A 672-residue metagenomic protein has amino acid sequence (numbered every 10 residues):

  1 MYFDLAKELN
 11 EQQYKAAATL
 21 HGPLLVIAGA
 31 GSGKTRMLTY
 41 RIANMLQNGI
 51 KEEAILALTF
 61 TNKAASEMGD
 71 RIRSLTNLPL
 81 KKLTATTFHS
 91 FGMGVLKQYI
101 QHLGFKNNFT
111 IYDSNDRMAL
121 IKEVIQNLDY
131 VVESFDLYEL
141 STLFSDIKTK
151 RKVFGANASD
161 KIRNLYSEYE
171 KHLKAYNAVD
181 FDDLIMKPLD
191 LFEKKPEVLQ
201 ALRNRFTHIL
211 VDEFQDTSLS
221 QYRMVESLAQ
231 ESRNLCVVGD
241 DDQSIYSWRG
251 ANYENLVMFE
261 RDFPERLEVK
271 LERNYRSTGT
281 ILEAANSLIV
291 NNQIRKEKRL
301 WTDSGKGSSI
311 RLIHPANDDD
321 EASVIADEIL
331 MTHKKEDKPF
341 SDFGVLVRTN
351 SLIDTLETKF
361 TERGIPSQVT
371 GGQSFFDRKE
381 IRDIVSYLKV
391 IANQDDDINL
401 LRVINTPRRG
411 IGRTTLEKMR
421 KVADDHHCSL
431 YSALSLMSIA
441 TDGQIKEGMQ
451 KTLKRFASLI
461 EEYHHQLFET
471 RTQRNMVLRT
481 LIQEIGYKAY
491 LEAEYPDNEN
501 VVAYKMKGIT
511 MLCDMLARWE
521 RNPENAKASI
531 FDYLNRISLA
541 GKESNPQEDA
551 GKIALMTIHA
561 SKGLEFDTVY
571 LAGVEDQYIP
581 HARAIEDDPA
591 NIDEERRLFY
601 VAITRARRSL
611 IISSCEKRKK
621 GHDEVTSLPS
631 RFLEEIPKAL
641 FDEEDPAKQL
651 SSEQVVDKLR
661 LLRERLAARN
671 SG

Functional and structural regions predicted by a protein language model:
M1, F641-G672: Acidic, low-complexity intrinsically disordered tails
Y2-D4, H21-L24, G29-S32, A43-H208 (+13 more regions): A basic/glycine-biased coupling hinge at the interface between accessory DNA-binding modules
A6-H21, S220: N-terminal pre-P-loop "Q-motif" helix
G22, I50-A54, P79-K82, E231-N234 (+9 more regions): Short glycine-/polar-rich loops that comprise or flank the Walker A/P-loop and associated switch/sensor motifs
A30, F206-T217, Q221, D241-D242 (+3 more regions): Conserved Walker B
A30-L38, I100, P264-L267, E272-S367 (+3 more regions): Helicase P-loop NTPase motor core
S32, Q215-I294, K298-S304, K421 (+1 more regions): Conserved helicase motor core of SF1/SF2 NTP-dependent helicases
G155, I353-I365, R378, V385-A639: Conserved helicase C-terminal RecA-like lobe
